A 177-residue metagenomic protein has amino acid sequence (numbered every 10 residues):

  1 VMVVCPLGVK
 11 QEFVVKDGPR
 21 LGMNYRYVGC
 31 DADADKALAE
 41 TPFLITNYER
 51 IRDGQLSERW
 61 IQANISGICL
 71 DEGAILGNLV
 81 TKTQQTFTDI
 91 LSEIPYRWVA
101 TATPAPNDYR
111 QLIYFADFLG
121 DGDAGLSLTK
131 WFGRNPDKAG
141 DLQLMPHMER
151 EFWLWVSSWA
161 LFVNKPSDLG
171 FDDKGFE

Functional and structural regions predicted by a protein language model:
V1, A34-A37, R59, T88-I90 (+2 more regions): Short secondary-structure boundary/capping segments
M2-F43: Conserved nucleic-acid-binding Ia/Ib motif block in the N-terminal RecA-like helicase ATPase lobe
V3, L7, L169-G175: Conserved strand-helix element at the start of the C-terminal RecA-like helicase core
L7, Y48, E72: Residues immediately flanking
V9-K10, R50-I51, P104-A105: Alpha-helix capping/helix-boundary segments
V15, R20-N24, A39-E40, G67-I68 (+2 more regions): Conserved P-loop NTPase motor "coupling/switch" region that bridges the ATPase
A32-G67, N78, K82: Conserved helix/coil segment N-terminal to the catalytic DExD/H
